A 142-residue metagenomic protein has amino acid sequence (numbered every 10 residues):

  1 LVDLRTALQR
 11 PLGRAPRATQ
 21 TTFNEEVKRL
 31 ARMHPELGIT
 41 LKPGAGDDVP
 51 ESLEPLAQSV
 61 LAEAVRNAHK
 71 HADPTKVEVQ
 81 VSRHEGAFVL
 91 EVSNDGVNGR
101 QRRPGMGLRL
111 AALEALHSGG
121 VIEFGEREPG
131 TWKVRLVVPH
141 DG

Functional and structural regions predicted by a protein language model:
V2-L12, P16-L56, L61, V65 (+2 more regions): Helix-loop-beta hinge of the Bergerat
L12, H69-K76, R100: A short, flexible helix-to-loop-to-beta junction within the catalytic ATP-binding CA
K76-G86, S93: Short beta-strand/loop element within the Bergerat-fold HATPase_c
E85, E128-G130, H140: A short coil/beta-turn micro-motif at the C-terminal edge of the histidine kinase catalytic ATP-binding domain
A87-E91, K133-R135: Short, highly conserved beta-strand within the GHKL-type HATPase_c fold
S93-G99: Glycine-rich acidic phosphate-binding loop
N94, R135-G142: C-terminal beta-strand of the catalytic ATP-binding
R100-R135: ATP phosphate-binding glycine-rich loop and adjacent ATP-lid/helix-beta elements within ATP-binding kinase/ATPase
